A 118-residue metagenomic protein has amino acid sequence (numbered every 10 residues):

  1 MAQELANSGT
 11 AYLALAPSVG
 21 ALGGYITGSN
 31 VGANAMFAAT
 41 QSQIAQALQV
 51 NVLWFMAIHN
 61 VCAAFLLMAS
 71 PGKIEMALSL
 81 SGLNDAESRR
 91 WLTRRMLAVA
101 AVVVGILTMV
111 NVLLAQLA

Functional and structural regions predicted by a protein language model:
A2, S42, H59-L66, L78: Short, well-ordered alpha-helical packing segments
A2-T10, S42-A47, W91: Short amphipathic alpha-helical coupling elements at transmembrane boundaries
A6-T40: Hydrophobic alpha-helical transmembrane segments of multi-pass integral membrane proteins, predominantly secondary
N7-Y12, V61-L67: Structural signature of hydrophobic alpha-helical transmembrane segments
T10, T40, I44, L97-V103: Small-residue-enriched core segments of transmembrane alpha-helices in multipass membrane transport and channel
S29-N60, E87-S88: Hydrophobic transmembrane alpha-helices that form the pore/transport pathway of multi-pass ion and small-solute
A64-A118: Juxtamembrane and boundary regions of transmembrane helices in multi-pass small-molecule transporters and channels
